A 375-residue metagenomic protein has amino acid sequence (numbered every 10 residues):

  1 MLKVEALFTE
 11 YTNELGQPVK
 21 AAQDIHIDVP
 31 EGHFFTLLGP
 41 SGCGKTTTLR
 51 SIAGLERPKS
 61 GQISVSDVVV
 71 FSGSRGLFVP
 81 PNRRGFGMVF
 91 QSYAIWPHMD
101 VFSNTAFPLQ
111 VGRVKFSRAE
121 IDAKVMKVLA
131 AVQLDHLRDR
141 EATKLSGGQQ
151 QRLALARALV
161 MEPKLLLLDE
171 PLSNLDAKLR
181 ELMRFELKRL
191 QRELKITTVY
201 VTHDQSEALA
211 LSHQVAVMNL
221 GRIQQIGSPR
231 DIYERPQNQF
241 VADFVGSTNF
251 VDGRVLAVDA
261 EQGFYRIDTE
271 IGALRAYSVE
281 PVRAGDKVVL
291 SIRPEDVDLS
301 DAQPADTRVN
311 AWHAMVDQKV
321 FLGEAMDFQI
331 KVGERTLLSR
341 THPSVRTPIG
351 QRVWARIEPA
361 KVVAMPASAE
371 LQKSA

Functional and structural regions predicted by a protein language model:
K3, D28, S64, W354-R356: ABC ATPase nucleotide-binding domain
L38-P40: The feature captures the beta-strand-to-loop junction immediately N-terminal to the Walker
A53: Helix-to-loop junction immediately C-terminal to a conserved catalytic motif
K59-Q62, L220, D252: Conserved coupling/switch loops of ABC nucleotide-binding domains, chiefly the family-specific signature
G61-G73: Conserved ABC transporter NBD signature motif
G85-G87, Q91, I95-D243: ABC ATPase nucleotide-binding domains
E234, F264, E270-K319, S344-A375: Glycine/charge-rich catalytic "coupling/switch" loops of P-loop NTPases
